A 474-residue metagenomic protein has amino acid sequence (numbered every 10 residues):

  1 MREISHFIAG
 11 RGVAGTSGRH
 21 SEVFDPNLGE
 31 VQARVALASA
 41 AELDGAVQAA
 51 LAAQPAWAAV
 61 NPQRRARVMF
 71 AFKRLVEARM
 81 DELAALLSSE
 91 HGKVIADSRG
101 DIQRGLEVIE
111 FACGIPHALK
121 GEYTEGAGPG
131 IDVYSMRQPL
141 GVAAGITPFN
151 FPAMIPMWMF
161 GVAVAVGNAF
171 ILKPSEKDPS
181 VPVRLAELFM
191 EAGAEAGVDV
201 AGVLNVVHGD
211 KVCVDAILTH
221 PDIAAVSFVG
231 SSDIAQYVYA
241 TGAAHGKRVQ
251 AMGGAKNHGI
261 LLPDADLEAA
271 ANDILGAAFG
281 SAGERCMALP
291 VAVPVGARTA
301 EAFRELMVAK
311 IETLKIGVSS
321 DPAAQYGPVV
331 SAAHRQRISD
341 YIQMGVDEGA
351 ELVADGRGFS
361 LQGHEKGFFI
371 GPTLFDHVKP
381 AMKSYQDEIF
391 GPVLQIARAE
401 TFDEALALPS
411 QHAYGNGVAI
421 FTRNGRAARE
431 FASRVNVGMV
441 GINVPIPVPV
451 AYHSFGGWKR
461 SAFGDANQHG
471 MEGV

Functional and structural regions predicted by a protein language model:
M1-R34, R67, A71, A118-T147 (+5 more regions): Terminal low-complexity tails and localization/encapsulation signals of metabolic enzymes
E22, A36, A58, H91 (+5 more regions): A structural signal for short, well-ordered beta-strand elements
P26, A40-L43, P62, M80 (+5 more regions): Residues at or immediately preceding the N-termini of alpha-helices
L28-R34, V198-V200, I223, I260 (+5 more regions): Conserved C-terminal structural/oligomerization subdomain of aldehyde/semialdehyde dehydrogenase
G29, R65, L87, I109 (+9 more regions): Residue-level signal for inorganic ion chemistry
E30-L119, G130: Glycine-rich loop-to-alpha-helix module at the N-terminal edge of alpha/beta enzyme cores
G121-A269, A399, G464: Rossmann-like NAD(P) dinucleotide-binding subdomain of oxidoreductase/dehydrogenase enzymes
L188-A192, D233-K379, L408, I442: ALDH superfamily catalytic-core signature
